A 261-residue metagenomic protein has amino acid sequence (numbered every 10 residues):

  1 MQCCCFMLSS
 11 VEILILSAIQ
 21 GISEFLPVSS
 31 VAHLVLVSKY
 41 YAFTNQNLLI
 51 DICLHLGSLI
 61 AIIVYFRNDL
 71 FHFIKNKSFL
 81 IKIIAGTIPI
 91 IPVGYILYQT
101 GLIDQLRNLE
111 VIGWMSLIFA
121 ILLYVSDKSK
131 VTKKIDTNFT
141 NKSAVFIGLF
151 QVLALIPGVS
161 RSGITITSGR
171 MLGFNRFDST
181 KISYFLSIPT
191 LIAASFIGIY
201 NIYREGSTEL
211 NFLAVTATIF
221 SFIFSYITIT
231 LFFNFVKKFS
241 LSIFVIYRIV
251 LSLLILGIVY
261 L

Functional and structural regions predicted by a protein language model:
M1-L261: Multi-pass membrane proteins that catalyze or facilitate reactions on polyprenyl-/lipid-phosphate substrates and their
